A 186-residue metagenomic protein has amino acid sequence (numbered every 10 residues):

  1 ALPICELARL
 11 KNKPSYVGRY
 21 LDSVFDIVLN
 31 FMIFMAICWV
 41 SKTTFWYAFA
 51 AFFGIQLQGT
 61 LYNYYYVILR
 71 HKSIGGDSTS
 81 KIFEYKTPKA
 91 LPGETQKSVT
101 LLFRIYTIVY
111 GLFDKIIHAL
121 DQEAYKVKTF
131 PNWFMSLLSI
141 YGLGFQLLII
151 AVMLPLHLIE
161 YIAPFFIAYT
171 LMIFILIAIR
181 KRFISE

Functional and structural regions predicted by a protein language model:
A1-L2: Short, small-residue-biased leader/transition segments that mark boundaries at the very start of proteins
E6, L10, T60-K72, R182: Membrane-spanning helices that line or support transport/gating and their immediate boundary helices in channels
A8-N12, M153-L154: Helix-capping/transition residues at the boundaries of transmembrane alpha-helices and the short helical linkers
L10-Y64: Multi-pass membrane catalytic core of lipid/isoprenoid biosynthesis enzymes
V67-E186: C-terminal membrane-associated helical module and adjoining short loops/tails
